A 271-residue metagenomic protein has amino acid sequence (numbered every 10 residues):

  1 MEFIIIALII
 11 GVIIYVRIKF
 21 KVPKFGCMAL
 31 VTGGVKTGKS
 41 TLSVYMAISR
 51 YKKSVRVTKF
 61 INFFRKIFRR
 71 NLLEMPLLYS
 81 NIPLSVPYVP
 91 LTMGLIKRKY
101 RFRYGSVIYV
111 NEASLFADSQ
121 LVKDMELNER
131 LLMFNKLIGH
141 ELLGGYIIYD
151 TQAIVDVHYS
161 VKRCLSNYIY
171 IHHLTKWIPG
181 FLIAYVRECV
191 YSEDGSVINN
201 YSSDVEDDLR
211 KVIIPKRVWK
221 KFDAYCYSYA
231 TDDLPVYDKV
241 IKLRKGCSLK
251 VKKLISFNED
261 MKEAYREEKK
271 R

Functional and structural regions predicted by a protein language model:
M1-I5: Feature marks short, highly hydrophobic, charge-poor N-terminal signal-anchor/signal peptide-like helices that anchor
I10-P23, R56: Pre-Walker A adenine-sensing motif
P23-N62: Glycine-rich P-loop/Walker A and Walker A-like loops and their local beta1-loop-alpha1 context in P-loop NTPases
V55-N62, K66-N81: Conserved catalytic segments around the Walker B and adjacent sensor/switch elements of P-loop NTPase domains
T58, P76-R103: Short glycine-rich substrate-engagement loop in P-loop NTPases that contacts/grips substrate
M75-P76, Y104-V107, E141-Y149: Loop/turn-to-beta-strand initiation segments
A113-Y201: Replace "adjacent to P-loop NTPase cores in ATP/GTP-dependent enzymes" with "adjacent to NTP-binding cores
F181-R271: Conserved P-loop NTPase motor module
